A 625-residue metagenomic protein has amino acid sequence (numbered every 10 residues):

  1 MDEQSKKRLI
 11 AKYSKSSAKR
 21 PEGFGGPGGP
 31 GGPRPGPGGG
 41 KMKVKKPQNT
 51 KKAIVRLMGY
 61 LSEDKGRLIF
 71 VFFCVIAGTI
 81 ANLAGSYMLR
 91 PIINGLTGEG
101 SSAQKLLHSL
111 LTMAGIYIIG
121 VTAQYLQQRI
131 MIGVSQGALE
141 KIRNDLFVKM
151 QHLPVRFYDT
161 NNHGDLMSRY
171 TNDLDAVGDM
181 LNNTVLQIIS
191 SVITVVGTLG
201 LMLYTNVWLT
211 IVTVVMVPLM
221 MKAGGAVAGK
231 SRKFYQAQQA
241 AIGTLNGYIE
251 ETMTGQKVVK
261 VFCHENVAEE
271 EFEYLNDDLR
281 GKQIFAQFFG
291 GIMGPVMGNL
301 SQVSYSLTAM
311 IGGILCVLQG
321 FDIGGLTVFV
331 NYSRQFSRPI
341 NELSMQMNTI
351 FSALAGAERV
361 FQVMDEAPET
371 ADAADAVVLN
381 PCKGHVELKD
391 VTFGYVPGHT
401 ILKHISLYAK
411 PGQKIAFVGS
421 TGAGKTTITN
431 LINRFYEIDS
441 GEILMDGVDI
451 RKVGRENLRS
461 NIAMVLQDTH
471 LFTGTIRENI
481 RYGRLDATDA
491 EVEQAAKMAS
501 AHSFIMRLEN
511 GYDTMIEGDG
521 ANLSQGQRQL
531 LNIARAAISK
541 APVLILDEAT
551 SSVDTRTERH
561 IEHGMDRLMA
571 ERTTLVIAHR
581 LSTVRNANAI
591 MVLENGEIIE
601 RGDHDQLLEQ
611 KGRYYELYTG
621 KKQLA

Functional and structural regions predicted by a protein language model:
M1-D2, K6, D372-A373, V377-A625: ABC-type nucleotide-binding domain
M1-K51: Membrane-proximal cytosolic tails and large cytosolic loops of membrane proteins
G39, A53, L61, Q127 (+4 more regions): Juxtamembrane loop-to-helix connectors within ABC transporter transmembrane domains
T50, L68-L126, L203-W208, Q319-I323: Transmembrane helix-loop-helix hairpins at lipid-water interfaces of multipass membrane proteins, especially the type-1
L61, L146, M150, V259 (+2 more regions): Helix-loop junctions and hydrophobic alpha-helical segments within the transmembrane domains of large membrane
F73, L111, A123, Q127 (+3 more regions): Hydrophobic alpha-helical transmembrane segments of ABC transporter permease domains
G98-Q104, H108-S109, G115, L201-P218 (+2 more regions): Helix-loop-helix
V155-R156, N172-L181, V185, I189 (+7 more regions): An intracellular "coupling" helix at the cytosolic face of ABC transporter transmembrane type-1 domains
